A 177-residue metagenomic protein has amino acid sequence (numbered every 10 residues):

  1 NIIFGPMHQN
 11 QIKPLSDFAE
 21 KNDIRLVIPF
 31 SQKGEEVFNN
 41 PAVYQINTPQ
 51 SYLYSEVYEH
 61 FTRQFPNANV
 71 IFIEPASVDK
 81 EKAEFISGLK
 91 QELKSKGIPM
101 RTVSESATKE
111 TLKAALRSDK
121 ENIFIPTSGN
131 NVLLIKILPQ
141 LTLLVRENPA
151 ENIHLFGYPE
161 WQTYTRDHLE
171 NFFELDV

Functional and structural regions predicted by a protein language model:
I2-G5, R25-F30, Q45, I71-F72 (+2 more regions): Structural recognition of the beta-strand scaffold that forms the well-ordered cores of secreted hydrolase catalytic
F4-P66, V78-F85, T165: Extracytoplasmic ligand/sensor domains, especially the bilobed periplasmic-binding protein
H8-N10, G129-N131, W161: Short beta->alpha connector loops
P14-F18, E84-G88, A114-A115, I135-L144 (+1 more regions): A short acidic, amphipathic alpha-helical/loop segment
N22, K96, N148-E151: Helix C-cap/helix->beta junction micro-motif
E36-Y44, K109-K113, W161-L175: Glycine-rich, charge-decorated loop segments at or immediately adjacent to ligand/cofactor-binding or catalytic sites
V43-I135: Extracellular/periplasmic Venus flytrap/periplasmic-binding protein
L138-V177: Extracellular/periplasmic periplasmic-binding protein-like sensory domains
